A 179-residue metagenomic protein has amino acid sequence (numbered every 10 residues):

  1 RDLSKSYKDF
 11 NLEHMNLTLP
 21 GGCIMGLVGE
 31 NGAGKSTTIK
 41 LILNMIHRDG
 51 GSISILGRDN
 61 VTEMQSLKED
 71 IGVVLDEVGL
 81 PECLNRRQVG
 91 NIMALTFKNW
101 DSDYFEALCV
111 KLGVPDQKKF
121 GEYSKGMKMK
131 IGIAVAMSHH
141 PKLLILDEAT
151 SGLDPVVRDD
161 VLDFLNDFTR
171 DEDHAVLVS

Functional and structural regions predicted by a protein language model:
R1-L3, F10-P20, L27, G51: Conserved beta-strand
E30-G34: Walker A (P-loop) phosphate-binding loop of ABC-type ATPase nucleotide-binding domains
L43: Helix-to-loop junction immediately C-terminal to a conserved catalytic motif
G51-T62, S66-L67: Conserved ABC transporter NBD signature motif
E69, L75-I131: ABC-family P-loop ATPase nucleotide-binding domains
L144-E148, V178: Catalytic Walker B motif of ABC-type/P-loop ATPase nucleotide-binding domains
R158-D173: Helical segment within the ABC ATPase nucleotide-binding domain
